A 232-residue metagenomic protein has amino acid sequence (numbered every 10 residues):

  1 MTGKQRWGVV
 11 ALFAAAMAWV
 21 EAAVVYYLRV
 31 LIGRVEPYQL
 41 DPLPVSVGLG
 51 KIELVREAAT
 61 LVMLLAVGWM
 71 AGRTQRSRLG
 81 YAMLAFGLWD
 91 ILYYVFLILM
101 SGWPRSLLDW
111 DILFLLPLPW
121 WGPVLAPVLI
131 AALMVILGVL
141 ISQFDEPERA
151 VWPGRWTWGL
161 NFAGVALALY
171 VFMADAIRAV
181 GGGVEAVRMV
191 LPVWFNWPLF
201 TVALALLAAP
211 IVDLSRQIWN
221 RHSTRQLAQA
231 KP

Functional and structural regions predicted by a protein language model:
M1-G8, G33-P37, V67-G80, L84 (+1 more regions): Short, motif-level signal for alpha-helix interfacial/capping segments enriched in acidic residues and aromatics/proline
M1-V20, V24-V25, W69, R78-L79 (+1 more regions): N-terminal leader/auxiliary helical segments
A14, E53, A82-F86: Alpha-helical transmembrane segments of multi-pass membrane proteins, especially transporters and channels
A18-R29, G87-R105: Transmembrane alpha-helix/helix-exit interface in multi-pass inner-membrane proteins
I32-G48: Perimembrane loop-to-helix junctions flanking transmembrane segments
R34-Y38, F96-P119, G181-M189: Membrane-interfacial interhelical loops
P44-A66, L115-I136, W194-F200: Membrane-interface loop-to-helix entry segments
A58-L92, L97, M134-F144: Internal transmembrane alpha-helix with an interfacial aromatic "cap," most often the third helix
